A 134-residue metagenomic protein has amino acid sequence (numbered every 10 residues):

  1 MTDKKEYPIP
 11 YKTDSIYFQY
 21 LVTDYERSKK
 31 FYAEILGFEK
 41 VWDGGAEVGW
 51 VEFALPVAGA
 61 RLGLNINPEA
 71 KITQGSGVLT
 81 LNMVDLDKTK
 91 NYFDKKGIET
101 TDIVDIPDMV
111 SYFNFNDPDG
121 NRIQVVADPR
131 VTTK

Functional and structural regions predicted by a protein language model:
M1-R27, G59, G77-L79, P129-K134: N-terminal beta-strand motif that seeds the catalytic metal site of vicinal oxygen chelate
M1-Y11, K90, D94-K134: Vicinal oxygen chelate
P8, I66-A70: Short, flexible, solvent-exposed loop/turn segments with mixed acidic/basic and small polar residues
D14-T23, V51-P56, E69-K95, S111-N116 (+1 more regions): Vicinal oxygen chelate
Q19-A60: Core segments of cupin and vicinal oxygen chelate
G44-A46, A70-K71, D105-P107: A short beta-turn/loop motif at secondary-structure boundaries
